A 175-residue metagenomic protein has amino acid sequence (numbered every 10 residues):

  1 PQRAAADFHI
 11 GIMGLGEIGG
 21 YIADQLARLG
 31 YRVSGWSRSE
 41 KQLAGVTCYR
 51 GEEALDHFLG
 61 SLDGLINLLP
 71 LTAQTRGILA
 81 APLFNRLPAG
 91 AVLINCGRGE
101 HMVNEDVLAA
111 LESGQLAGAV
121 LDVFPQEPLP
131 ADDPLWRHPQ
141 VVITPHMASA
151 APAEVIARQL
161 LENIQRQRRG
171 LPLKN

Functional and structural regions predicted by a protein language model:
P1-H9: Phosphate-binding beta-alpha-beta segment of Rossmann-like dinucleotide-binding domains, i.e., the NAD(P)
D7, A89, R137-P139: Active-site acidic short loop of glycosyltransferases
I18: Hydrophobic/small residue at the entry helix of a nucleotide-binding pocket
A23, A27, L111-E112: Gly/Ala-rich phosphate-binding loop of Rossmann-like dinucleotide-binding domains, activating on the conserved
R28-G45: NAD(P)-binding Rossmann-fold cofactor-contacting core
E40-P134: Rossmann-like adenosine-cofactor binding region
E127-N175: C-terminal helix-to-coil terminal segments
